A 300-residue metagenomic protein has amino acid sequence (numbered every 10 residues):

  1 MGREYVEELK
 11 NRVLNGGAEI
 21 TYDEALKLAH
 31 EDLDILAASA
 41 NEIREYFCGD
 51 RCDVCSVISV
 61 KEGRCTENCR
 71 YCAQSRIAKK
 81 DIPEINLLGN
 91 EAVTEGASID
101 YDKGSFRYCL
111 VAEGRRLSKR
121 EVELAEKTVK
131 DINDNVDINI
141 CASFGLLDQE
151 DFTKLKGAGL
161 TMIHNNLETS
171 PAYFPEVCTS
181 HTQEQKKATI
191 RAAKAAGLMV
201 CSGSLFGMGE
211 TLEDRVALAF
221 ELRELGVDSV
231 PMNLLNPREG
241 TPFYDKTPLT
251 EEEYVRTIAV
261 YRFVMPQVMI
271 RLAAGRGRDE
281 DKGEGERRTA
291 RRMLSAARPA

Functional and structural regions predicted by a protein language model:
M1-E31, R223-A300: Auxiliary Fe-S-binding modules of radical SAM enzymes
M1-E67, Y71: Flexible, acidic/Gly-rich N-terminal and inter-domain linker regions that tether and position cofactor-handling modules
R44, D50-V57, R64-T66, R70-K79 (+4 more regions): Mobile, glycine- and charge-enriched loop segments and immediately flanking short secondary-structure elements within
I77-G96, D100-T189, M199-G203, D228-N233: Core AdoMet radical
G114-S118, T189-D214, M232-T247, Q267-D279: Conserved strand-turn element in the central/C-terminal portion of the radical SAM core barrel that lines
V122-K130, D134, A158-H164, T211-D228 (+1 more regions): Short, electropositive alpha-helical surface patch
S143-D148, T182, L205-A219, G277: Active-site glycine- and acidic-residue-rich loops that bind and position anionic ligands or nucleotide-like cofactors
